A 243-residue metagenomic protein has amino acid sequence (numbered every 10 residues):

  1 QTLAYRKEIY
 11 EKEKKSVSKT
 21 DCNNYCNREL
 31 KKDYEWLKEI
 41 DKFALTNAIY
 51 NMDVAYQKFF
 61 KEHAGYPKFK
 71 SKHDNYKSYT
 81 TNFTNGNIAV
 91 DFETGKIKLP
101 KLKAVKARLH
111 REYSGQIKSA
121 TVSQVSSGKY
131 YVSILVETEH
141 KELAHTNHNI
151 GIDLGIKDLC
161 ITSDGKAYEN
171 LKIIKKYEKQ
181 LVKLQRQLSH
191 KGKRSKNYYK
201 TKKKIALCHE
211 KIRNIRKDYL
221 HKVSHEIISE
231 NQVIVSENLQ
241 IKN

Functional and structural regions predicted by a protein language model:
Q1-N243: Nucleic-acid substrate recognition interfaces
